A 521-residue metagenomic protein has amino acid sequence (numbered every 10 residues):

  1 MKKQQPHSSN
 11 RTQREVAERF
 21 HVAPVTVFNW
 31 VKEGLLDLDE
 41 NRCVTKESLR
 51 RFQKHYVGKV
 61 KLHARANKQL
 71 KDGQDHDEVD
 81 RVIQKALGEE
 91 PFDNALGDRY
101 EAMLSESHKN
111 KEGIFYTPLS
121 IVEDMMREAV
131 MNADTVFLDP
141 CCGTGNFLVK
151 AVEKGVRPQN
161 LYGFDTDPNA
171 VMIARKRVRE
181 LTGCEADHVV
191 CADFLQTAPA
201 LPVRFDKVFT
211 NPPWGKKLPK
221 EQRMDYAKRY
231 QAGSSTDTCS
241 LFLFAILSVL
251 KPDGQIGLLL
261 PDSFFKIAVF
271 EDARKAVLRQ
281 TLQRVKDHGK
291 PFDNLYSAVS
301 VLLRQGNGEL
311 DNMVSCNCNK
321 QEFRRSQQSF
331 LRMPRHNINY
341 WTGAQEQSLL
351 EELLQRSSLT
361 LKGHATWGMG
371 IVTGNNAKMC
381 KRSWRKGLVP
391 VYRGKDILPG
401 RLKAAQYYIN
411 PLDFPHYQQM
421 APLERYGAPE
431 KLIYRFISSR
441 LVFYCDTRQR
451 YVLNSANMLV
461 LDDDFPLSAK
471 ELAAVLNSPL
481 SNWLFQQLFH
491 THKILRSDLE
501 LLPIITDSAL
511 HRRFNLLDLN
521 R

Functional and structural regions predicted by a protein language model:
K2, L35, S120-I121, C142 (+9 more regions): Signature of N6-adenine DNA methyltransferases within the class I
K2, L35-D37, T45-L181, A198 (+2 more regions): Class I S-adenosyl-L-methionine
K2-T26: Polyanion-binding surface elements
R19, P24, N29, Q347-L519: Polybasic, glycine- and aromatic-enriched phosphate-binding surface used to engage nucleic acids
H21-C43: Major-groove DNA-recognition helix of helix-turn-helix-type DNA-binding domains
E47-S48, D253, Q305-E309, I437 (+1 more regions): Short loop segments at secondary-structure junctions
V136, K207, K431-L432: Structural motif
C184-F194: Conserved SAM-binding strand-loop segment of SAM-dependent methyltransferases
